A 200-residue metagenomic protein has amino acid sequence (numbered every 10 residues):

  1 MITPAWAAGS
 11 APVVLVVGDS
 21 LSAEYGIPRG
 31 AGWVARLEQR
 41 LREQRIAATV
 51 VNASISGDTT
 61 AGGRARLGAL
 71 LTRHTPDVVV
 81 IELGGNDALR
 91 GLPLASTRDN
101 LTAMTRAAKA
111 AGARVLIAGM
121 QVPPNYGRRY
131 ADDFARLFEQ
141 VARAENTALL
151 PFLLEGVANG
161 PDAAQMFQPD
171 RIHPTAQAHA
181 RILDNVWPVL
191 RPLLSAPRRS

Functional and structural regions predicted by a protein language model:
M1-I2: N-terminal export leaders
A5-W6, V115: Structured catalytic cores of enzymes that bind and process phosphorylated ligands/cofactors
W6-S56, R66-T75: Serine-esterase "nucleophile elbow" of acetyl-processing enzymes
E24, A31, G57-A61, G91 (+2 more regions): Loop/helix-junction capping segments adjacent to catalytic residues or to phosphate/diphosphate-binding pockets
G26, V51-T60, A88-L92, R171: Acidic/histidine-rich helix-loop elements that form or flank divalent-metal/phosphate-binding sites at the catalytic
R36, I46, R64-S200: Alpha-helical cap/lid subdomain in secreted, periplasmic, or secretory-pathway luminal O-acyl-processing enzymes
